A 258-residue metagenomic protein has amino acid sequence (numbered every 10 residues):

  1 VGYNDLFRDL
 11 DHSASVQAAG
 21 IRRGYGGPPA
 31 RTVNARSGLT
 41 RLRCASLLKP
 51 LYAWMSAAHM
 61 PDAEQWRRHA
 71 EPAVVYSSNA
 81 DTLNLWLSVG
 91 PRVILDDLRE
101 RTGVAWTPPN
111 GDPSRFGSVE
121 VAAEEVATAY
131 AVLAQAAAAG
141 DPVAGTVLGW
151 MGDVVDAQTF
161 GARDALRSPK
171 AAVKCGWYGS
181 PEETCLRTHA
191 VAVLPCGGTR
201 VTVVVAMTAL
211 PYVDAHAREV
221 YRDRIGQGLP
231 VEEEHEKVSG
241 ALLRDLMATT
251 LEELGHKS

Functional and structural regions predicted by a protein language model:
G2-D5, L10, A14, G140-V155 (+1 more regions): Structured C-terminal helix/loop/strand segments within mature extracytoplasmic catalytic/sensor domains
D11-T40: Short, conserved catalytic-motif segment at the N-terminal edge
I21-R22, Q65-A80, L87-G90: Acidic helix-start/capping segments at beta-turn-to-alpha-helix junctions
N34-L39, V75-D81, P109-R115: Flexible glycine/proline-enriched surface loops and loop-helix/loop-strand junctions
T40-D62, A73: Active-site SXXK
W54-D62, T128-Q135, E252: Short glycine/serine- and small hydrophobic-enriched flexible loop segments
L83-A144: Mid-domain, small-residue-enriched loop/turn segments at the edges of structured enzyme/sensor domains
A123, Y130-P181: Conserved active-site loop region of the serine DD-peptidase/beta-lactamase
